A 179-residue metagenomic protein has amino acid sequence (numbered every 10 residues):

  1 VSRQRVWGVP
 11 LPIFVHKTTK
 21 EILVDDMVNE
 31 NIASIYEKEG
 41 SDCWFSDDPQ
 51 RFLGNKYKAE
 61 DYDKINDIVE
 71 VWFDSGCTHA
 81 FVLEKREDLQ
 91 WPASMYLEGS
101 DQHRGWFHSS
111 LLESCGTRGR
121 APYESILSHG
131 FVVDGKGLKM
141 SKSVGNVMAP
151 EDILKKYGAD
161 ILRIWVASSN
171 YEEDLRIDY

Functional and structural regions predicted by a protein language model:
V1-Y179: Structured secondary-structure scaffolds
